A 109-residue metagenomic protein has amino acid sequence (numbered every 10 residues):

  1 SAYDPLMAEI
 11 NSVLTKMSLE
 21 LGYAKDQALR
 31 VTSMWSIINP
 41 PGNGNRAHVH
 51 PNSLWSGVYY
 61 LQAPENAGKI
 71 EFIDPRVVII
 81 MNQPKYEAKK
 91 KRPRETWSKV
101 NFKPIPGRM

Functional and structural regions predicted by a protein language model:
S1-A24, K69: Non-heme Fe(II)/2-oxoglutarate
D4-A8, R30, P51, P64: Alpha-helix initiation and capping sites
Y23-M34: A short coil-to-beta-strand element that immediately follows conserved catalytic motifs
S36-M109: Catalytic core of non-heme Fe(II) oxygenases with the double-stranded beta-helix
